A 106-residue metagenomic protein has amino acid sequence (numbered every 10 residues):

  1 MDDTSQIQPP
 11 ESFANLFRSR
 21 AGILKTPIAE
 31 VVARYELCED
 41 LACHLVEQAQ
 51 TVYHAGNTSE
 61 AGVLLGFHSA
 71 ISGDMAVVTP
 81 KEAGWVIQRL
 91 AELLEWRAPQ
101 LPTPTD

Functional and structural regions predicted by a protein language model:
M1-D106: Charged, amphipathic alpha-helical regulatory modules used for macromolecular assembly or allosteric control
